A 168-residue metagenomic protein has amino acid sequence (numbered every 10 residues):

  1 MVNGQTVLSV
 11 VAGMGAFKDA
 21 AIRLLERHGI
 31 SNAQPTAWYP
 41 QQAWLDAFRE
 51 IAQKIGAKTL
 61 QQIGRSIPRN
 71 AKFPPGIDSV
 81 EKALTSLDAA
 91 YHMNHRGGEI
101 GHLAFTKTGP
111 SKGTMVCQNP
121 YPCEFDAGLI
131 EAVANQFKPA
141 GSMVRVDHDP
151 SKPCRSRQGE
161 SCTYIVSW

Functional and structural regions predicted by a protein language model:
M1-T108, M143, D147-G159: N-terminal accessory segment detector
Q5, F105-E124: A short interface-forming secondary-structure element
L103, G113, C162-Y164: A broad, low-specificity signal marking well-ordered, structured residues that form hydrophobic/aromatic
P122-W168: C-terminal non-catalytic interaction appendages of large macromolecular assemblies
